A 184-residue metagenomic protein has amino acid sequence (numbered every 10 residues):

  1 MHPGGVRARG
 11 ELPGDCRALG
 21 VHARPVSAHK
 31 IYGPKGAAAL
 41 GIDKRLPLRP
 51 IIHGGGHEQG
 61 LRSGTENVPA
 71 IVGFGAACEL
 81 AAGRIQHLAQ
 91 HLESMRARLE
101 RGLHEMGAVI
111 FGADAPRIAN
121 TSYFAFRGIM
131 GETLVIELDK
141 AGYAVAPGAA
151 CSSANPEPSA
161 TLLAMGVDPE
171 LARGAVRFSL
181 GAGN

Functional and structural regions predicted by a protein language model:
M1-N184: Pyridoxal 5′-phosphate
